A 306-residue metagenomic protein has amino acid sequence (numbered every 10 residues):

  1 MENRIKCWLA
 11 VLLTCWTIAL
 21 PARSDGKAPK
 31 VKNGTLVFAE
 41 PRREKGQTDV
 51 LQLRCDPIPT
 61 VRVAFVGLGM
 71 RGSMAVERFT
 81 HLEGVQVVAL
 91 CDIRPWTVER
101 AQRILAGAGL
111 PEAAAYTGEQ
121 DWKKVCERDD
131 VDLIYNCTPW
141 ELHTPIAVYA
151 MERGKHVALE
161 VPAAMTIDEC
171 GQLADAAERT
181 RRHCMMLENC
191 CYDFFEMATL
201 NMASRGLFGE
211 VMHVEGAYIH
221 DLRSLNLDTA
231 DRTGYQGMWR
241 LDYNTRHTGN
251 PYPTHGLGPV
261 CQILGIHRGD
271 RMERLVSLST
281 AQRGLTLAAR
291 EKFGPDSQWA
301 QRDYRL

Functional and structural regions predicted by a protein language model:
M1-L9: Bacterial N-terminal signal peptides that target proteins for export
W8-T17: Bacterial N-terminal signal peptides
W16-A28: Bacterial Sec-dependent signal peptides at the C-terminal "C-region" and cleavage site
G26-A108, V260: N-terminal Rossmann-like dinucleotide-binding module
A89, L133, H213: Short, Asp-centered acidic motifs that coordinate Mg2+ and/or phosphate in catalytic or ligand-binding sites
A113-N136: A structured beta-alpha segment of the ubiquitous adenosine-cofactor-binding alpha/beta core
L133, P139-W140, T144-Y192, G206: Beta-strand-loop-alpha-helix segment that lines the small-molecule cofactor/substrate pocket of alpha/beta enzymes
T180-M185, C190-R305: Predominantly a Rossmann-like dinucleotide-binding segment in NAD(P)-dependent oxidoreductases
